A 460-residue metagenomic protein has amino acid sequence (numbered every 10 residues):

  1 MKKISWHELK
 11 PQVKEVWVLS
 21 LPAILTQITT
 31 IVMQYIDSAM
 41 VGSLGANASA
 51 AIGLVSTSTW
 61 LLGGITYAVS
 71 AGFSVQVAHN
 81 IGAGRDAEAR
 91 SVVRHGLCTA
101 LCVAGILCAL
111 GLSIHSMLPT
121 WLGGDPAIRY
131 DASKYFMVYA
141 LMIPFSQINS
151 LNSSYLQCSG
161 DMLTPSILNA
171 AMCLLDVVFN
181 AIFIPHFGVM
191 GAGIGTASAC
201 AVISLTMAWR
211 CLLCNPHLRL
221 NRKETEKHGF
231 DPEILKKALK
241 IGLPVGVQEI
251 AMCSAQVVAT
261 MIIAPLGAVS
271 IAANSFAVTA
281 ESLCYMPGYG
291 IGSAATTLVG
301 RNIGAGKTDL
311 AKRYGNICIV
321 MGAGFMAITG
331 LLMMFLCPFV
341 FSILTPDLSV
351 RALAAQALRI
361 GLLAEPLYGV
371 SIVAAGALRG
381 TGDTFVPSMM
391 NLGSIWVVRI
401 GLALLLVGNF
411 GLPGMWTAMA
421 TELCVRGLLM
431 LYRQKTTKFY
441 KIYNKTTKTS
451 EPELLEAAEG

Functional and structural regions predicted by a protein language model:
M1-A23, V77-M142, V178, H186-L243 (+2 more regions): Short alpha-helical transmembrane segments in multi-pass integral membrane proteins
E8-A39, S43-L44, W60-G72, Q76 (+5 more regions): N-terminal transmembrane alpha-helices
V18-D37, V138, N149, A199-I203 (+2 more regions): Transmembrane helical elements of multi-pass membrane transporters/channels
Q27-I31, G64, A104, C108 (+12 more regions): Residue-level hotspots within the lipid-embedded alpha helices of multi-pass solute transporters
V32-A50, P119-P126, I182-F187, I250-L283 (+3 more regions): Helix-terminus/linker motif at the lipid-water interface of multi-pass membrane proteins
Y35-A39, M117, Q147, L151-Y155 (+8 more regions): Alpha-helical transmembrane segments of multipass membrane proteins
S49-A109, S146-P165, T260, I271-C337 (+1 more regions): Small-residue-rich hydrophobic transmembrane alpha-helices
S70, V138-Q157, P165-D176, A192-A208 (+4 more regions): Short runs within selected transmembrane alpha-helices of multi-pass transporters and secretion channels
